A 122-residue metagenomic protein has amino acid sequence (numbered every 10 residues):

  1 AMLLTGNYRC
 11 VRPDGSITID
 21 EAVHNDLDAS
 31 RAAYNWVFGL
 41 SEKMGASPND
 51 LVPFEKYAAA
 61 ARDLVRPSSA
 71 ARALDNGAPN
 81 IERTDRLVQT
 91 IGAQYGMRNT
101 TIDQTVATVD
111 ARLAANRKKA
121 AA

Functional and structural regions predicted by a protein language model:
A1-N7, D14-A122: NAD(P)-dependent Rossmann-like dehydrogenase/reductase catalytic/cofactor-binding core
